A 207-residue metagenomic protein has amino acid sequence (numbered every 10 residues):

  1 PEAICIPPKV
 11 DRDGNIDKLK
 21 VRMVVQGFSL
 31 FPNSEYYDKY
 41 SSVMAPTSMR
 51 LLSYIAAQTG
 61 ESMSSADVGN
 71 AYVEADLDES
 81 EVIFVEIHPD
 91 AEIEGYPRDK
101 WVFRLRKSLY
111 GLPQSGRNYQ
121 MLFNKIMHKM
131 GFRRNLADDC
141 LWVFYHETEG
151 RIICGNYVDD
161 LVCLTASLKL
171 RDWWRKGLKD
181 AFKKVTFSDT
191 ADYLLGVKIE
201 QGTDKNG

Functional and structural regions predicted by a protein language model:
P1-G207: Long, low-complexity, charge-biased intrinsically disordered regions
